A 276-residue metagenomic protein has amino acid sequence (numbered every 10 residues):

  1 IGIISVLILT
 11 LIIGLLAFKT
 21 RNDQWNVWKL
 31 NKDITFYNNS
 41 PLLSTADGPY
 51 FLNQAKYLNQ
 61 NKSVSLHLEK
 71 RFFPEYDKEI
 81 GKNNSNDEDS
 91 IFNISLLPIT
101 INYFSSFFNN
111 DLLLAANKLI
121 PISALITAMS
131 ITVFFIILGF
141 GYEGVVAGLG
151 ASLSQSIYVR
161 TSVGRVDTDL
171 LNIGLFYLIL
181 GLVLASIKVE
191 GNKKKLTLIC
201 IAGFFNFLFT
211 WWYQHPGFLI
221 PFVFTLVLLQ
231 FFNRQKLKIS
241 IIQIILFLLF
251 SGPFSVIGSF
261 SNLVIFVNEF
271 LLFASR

Functional and structural regions predicted by a protein language model:
I1, K194-T197, Q235-I245, E269-F270: Membrane-interfacial entry segments at the cytosolic side of transmembrane helices
I1-T35, L125, I136-I137, G144-V145: Start-transfer (signal-anchor) and selected internal transmembrane alpha helices of multi-pass inner/ER membrane
I8-L15, L248-F254, R276: Hydrophobic core of alpha-helical transmembrane segments in multi-pass integral membrane proteins
R21-I34, S40-Q54, S63-Y76, E88-T100: Extracytoplasmic catalytic/substrate-binding loops of multi-pass membrane glycan-assembly enzymes
L58-S63, F107, I126, V133: Sec/Tat-exported extracytoplasmic proteins
F72, L119-F134, E143-E190, K195-F231 (+1 more regions): Membrane-embedded helix bundles of polyisoprenyl
I80-I99, F107-M129, S162-L170: Loop-to-helix entry region of an early transmembrane alpha helix in multi-pass inner-membrane enzymes
N268-R276: Alpha-helical transmembrane segments at the extracellular/periplasmic loop-to-helix junctions of multi-pass membrane
